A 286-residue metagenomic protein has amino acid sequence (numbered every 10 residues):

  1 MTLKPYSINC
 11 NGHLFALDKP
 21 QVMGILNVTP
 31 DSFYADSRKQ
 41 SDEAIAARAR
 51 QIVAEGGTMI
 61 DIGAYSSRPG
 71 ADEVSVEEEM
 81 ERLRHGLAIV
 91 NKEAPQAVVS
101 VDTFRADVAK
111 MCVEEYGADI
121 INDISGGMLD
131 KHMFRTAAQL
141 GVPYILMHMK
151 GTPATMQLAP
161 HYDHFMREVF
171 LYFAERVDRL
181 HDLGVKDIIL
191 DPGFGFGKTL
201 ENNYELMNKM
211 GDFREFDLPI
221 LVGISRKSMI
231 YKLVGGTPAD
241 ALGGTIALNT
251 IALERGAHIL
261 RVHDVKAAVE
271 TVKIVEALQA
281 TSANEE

Functional and structural regions predicted by a protein language model:
M1-T29, H181-D182, Q279-E286: N-terminal amphipathic alpha-helix/helix-capping segment at the start of soluble metabolic enzymes
C10, S32, D36-Q51, S67-K92 (+5 more regions): Active-site-adjacent loop and "lid" segments of alpha/beta metabolic enzymes
P20-M23, G57, Y144, D187 (+1 more regions): Structural motif
L26, G56, I121: Conserved hydrophobic/aromatic pocket- or pore-lining residues that grip, position, or stack substrates in active sites
A47-G63: Catalytic domains of carbohydrate-active enzymes, especially glycoside hydrolases
D61-G63, Q96-V99: Short, conserved structural micro-motifs that define repeat-unit consensus positions and nucleotide-binding loops
G193: Conserved Motif II region of HX4D acyltransferases
